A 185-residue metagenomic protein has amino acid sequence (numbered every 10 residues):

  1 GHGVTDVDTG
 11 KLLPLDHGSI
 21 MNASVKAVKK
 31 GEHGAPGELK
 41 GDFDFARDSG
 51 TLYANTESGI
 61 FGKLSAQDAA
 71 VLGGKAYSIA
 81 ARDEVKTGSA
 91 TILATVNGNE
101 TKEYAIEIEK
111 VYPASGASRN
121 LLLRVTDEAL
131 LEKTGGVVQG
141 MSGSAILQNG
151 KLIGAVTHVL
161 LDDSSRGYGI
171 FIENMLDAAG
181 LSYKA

Functional and structural regions predicted by a protein language model:
G1-A185: C-terminal recognition in membrane/secretory proteostasis and scaffolding
